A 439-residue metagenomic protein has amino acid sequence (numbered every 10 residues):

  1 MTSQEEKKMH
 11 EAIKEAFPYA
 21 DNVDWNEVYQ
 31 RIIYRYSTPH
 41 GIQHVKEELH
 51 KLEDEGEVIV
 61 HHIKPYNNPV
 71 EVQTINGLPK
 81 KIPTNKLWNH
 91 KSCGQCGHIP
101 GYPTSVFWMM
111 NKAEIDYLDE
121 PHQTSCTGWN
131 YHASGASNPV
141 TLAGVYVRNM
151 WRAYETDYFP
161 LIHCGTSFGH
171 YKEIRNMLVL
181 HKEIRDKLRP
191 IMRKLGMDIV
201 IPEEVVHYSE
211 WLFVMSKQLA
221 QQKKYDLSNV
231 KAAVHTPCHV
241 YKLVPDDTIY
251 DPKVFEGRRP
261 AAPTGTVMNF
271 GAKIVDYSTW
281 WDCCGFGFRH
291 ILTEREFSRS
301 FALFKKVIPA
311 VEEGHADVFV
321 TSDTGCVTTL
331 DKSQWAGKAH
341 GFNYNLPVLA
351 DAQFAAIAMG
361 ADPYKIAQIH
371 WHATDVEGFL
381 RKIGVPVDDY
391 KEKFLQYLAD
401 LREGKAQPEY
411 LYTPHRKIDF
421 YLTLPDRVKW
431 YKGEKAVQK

Functional and structural regions predicted by a protein language model:
M1-P79: C-terminal target-recognition/interaction regions appended to catalytic cores
S3, K7, N22, N26 (+7 more regions): Low-complexity, intrinsically disordered regions enriched in charged/polar residues
K80-P408, V428: Iron-sulfur cluster-binding electron-transfer modules in prokaryotic oxidoreductases
A406-K439: A cross-kingdom feature strongest in bacterial/archaeal respiratory oxidoreductases
